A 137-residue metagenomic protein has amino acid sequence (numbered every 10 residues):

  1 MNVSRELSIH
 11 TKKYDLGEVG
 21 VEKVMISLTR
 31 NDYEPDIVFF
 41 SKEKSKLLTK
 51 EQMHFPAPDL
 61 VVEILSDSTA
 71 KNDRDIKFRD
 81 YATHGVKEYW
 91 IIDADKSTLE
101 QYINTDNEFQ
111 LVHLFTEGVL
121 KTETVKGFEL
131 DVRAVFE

Functional and structural regions predicted by a protein language model:
M1-E137: Gly/Pro/Ser/Thr-rich low-complexity, intrinsically disordered segments predominantly at protein N-termini
